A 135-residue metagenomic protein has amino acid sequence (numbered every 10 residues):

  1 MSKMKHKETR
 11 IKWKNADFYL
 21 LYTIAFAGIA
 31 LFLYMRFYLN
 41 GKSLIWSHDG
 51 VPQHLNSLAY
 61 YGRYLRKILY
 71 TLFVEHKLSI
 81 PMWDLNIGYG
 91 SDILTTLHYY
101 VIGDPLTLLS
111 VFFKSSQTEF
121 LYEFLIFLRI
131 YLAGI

Functional and structural regions predicted by a protein language model:
M1-F37: Start-transfer (signal-anchor) and selected internal transmembrane alpha helices of multi-pass inner/ER membrane
A30-A133: Membrane-interface coil-to-helix junctions
